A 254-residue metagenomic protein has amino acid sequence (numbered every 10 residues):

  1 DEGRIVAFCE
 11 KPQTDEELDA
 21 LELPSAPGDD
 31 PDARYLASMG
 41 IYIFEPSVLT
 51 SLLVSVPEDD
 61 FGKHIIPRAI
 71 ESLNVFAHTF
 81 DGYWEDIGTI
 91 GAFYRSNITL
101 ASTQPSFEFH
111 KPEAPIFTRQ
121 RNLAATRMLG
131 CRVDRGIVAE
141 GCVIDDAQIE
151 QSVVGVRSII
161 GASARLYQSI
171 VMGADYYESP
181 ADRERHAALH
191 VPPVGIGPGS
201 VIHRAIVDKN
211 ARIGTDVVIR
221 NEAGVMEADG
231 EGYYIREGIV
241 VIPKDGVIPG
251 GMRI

Functional and structural regions predicted by a protein language model:
D1-Y42, V56: Conserved core of the sugar-phosphate nucleotidyltransferase
P24-D32, S47-I254: Left-handed beta-helix
